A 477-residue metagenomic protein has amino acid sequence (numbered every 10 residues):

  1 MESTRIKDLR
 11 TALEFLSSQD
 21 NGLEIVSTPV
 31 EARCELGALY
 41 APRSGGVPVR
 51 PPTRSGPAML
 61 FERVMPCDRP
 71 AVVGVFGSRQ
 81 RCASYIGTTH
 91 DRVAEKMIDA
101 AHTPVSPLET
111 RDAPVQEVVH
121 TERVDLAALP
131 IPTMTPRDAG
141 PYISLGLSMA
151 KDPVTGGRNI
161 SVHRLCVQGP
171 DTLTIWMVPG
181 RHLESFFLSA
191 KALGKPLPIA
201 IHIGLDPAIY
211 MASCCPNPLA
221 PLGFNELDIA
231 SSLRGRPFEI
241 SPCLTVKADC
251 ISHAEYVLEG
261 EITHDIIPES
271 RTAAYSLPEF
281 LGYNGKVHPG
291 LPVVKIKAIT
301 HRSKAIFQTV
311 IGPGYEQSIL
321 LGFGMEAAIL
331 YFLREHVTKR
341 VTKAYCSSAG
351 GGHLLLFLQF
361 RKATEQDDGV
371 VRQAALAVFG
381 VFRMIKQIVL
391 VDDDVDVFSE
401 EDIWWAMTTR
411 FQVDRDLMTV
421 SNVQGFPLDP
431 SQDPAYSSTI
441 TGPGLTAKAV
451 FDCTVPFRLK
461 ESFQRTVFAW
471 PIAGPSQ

Functional and structural regions predicted by a protein language model:
M1-V293, K297-Q477: Extended, highly charged
